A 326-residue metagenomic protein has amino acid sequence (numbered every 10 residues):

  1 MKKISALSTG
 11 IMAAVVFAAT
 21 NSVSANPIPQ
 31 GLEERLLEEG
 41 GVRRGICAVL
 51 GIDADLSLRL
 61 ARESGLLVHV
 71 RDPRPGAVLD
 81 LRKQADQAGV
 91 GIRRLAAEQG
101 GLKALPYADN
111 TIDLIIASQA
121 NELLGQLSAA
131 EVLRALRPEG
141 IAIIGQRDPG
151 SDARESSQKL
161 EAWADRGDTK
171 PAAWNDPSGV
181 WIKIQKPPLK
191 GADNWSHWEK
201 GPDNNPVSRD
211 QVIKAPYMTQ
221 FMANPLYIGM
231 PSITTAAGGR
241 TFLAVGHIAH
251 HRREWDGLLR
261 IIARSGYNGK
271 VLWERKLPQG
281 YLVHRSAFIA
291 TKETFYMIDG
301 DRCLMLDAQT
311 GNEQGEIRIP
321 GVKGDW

Functional and structural regions predicted by a protein language model:
V42-A61, L67: Conserved class I S-adenosyl-L-methionine
D80-L105: S-adenosyl-L-methionine
K103-L114: A short acidic, Gly/Pro-enriched loop at the edge of an enzyme's catalytic core that lines a small-molecule cofactor
G125-E139: A short glycine-rich, Lys/Arg-flanked "PGG" loop and its adjoining helix->strand segment in the class I
E139-R147: Conserved beta-strand signature within the Rossmann-like core of class I S-adenosyl-L-methionine
D193-T219, G257: Blade/loop signatures of beta-propeller domains
G229-I261, L277-L304, I317, G321-W326: Repeat-blade elements of multi-bladed beta-propeller folds
G266-N268, D307-T310: Short loop/turn segments that connect beta-strands within beta-propeller blades
